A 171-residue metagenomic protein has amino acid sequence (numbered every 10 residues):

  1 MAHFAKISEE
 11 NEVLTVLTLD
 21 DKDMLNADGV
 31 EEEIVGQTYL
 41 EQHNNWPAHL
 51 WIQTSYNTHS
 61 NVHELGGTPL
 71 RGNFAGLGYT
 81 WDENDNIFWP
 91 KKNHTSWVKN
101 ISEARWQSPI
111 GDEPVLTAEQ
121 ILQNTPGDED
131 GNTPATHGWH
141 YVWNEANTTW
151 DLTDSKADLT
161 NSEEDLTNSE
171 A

Functional and structural regions predicted by a protein language model:
A2-A171: Viral virion structural and adsorption modules
